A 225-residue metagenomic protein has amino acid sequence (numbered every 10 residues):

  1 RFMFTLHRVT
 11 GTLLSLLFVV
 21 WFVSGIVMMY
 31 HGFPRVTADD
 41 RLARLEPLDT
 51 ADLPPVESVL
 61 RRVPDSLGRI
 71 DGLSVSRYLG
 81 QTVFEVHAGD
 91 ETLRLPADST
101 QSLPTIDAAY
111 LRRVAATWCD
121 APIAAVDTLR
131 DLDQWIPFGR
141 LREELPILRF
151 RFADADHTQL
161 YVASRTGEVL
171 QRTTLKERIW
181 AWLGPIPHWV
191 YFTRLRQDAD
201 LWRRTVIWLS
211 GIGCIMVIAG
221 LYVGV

Functional and structural regions predicted by a protein language model:
R1-V225: Conserved histidines in hydrophobic membrane contexts and catalytic metal-binding motifs
